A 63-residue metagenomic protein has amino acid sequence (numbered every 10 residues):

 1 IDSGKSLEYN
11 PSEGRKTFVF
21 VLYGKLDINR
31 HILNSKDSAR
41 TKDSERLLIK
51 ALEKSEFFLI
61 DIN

Functional and structural regions predicted by a protein language model:
I1-E8, N63: A short glycine-rich, His/Asp/Glu-containing loop-to-beta-strand
D2, S12-G14, V21, K42 (+1 more regions): A short, compositionally biased micro-patch
E8-N10, I28-N29, R46-L52: Short beta-strand His + acidic residue motifs that chelate non-heme Fe in jelly-roll/DSBH and cupin folds
P11-S35: Glycine- and acidic-residue-biased ligand/ion/polar-headgroup-sensing regions
F18, S38-R40, L59: Conserved hydrophobic/aromatic beta-strand scaffold that supports enzyme active sites
L33-R46: Conserved metal-binding segment of the jelly-roll/cupin
D43-N63: Ligand-binding loop in jelly-roll beta-barrel domains
